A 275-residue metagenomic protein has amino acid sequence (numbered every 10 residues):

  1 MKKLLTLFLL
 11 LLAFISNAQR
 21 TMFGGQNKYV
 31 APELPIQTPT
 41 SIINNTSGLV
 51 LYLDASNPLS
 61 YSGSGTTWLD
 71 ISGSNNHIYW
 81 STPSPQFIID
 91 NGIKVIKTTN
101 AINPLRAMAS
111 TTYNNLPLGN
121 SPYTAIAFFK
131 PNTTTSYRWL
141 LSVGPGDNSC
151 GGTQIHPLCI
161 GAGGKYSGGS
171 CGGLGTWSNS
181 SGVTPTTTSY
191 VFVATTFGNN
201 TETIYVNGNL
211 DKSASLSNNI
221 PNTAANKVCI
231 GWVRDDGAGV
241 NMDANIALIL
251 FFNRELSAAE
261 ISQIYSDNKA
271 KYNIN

Functional and structural regions predicted by a protein language model:
M1-L4: Positively charged n-region of N-terminal signal peptides that target proteins for export
L10-N17: Hydrophobic h-region of N-terminal signal peptides that target proteins for export in Gram-negative bacteria
Q19-I102, I261-N275: Extracytoplasmic low-complexity segments
Y61-N75, W80-D90, K97-G168, T201-E202 (+2 more regions): Extracellular glycan-recognition modules
S110, S167-F192: Short, aromatic/His-centered strand-loop micro-motif at the edge of beta-sheets
C171, T223-A247, F251: Extracellular glycan-interaction patches encoded by glycine-rich segments
S189-T203: Localized edge beta-strand/strand-to-loop motifs within extracellular or lumenal beta-rich domains
N207-K227: Short, solvent-exposed beta-strand-to-loop segments that form ligand-recognition rims of beta-rich domains
